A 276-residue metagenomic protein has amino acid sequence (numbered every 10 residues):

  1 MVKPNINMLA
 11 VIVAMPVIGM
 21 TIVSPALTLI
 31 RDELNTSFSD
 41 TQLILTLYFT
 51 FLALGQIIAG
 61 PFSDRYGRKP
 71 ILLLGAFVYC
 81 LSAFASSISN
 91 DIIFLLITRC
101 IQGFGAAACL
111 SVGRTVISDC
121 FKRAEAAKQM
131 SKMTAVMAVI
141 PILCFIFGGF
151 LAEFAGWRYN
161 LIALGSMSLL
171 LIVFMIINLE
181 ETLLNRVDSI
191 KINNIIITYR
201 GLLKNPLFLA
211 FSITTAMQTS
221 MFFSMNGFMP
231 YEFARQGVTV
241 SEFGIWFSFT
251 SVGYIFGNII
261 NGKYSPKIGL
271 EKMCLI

Functional and structural regions predicted by a protein language model:
P4-F38, A59, M225-P230: Extracytoplasmic
N35, G67, I88-F94, G105 (+1 more regions): Helix-breaking motifs and short loop linkers at transmembrane-helix boundaries and internal kinks in secondary membrane
L54-I93: Conserved MFS/SLC helix-loop-helix module at the cytosolic interface between two early adjacent transmembrane helices
Q56-Y66, G257-L270: Helix-to-loop junctions at the C-terminal end of transmembrane segments in multipass secondary transporters
F94, R123-I177, F228: Helix-loop-helix hairpin linking two adjacent transmembrane segments in secondary transporters
T98-V139: Cytoplasmic helix-loop-helix junction between adjacent transmembrane helices in 12-TM secondary transporters
E180-F211: Juxtamembrane intracellular "pre-TM" segments in multi-pass secondary transporters
L207-F247: Extracytoplasmic gate region of multi-pass secondary transporters
